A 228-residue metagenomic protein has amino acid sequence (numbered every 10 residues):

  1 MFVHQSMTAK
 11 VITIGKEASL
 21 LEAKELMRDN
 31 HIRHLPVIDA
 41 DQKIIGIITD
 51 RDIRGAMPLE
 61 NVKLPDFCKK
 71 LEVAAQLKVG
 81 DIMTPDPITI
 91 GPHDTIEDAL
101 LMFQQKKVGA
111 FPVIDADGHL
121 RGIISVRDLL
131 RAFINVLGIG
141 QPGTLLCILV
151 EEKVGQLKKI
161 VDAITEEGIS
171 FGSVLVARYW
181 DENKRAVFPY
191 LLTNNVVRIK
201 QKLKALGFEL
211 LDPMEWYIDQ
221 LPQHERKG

Functional and structural regions predicted by a protein language model:
M1-K10, D50-I88, T95, L100-Q104 (+2 more regions): Tandem CBS (Bateman) regulatory domains
I14-E17, G91: A short beta-loop-alpha structural element at the N-terminal edge of CoA-dependent acyl/N-acetyltransferase catalytic
A18-E25, L100: Short, basic/aromatic recognition patches
M27, L35-D52, F103, F111-R127: A glycine-centered beta-loop-beta connector
R33, G109, S170: Short acidic/polar active-site loop segments enriched in Thr and Asp
K184-T193: Short basic, glycine-rich beta-strand/loop surfaces that mediate nucleic-acid
N194, L221-G228: Short, low-order "capping/linker" segments at domain edges
F208-Y217: Generic C-terminus detector
